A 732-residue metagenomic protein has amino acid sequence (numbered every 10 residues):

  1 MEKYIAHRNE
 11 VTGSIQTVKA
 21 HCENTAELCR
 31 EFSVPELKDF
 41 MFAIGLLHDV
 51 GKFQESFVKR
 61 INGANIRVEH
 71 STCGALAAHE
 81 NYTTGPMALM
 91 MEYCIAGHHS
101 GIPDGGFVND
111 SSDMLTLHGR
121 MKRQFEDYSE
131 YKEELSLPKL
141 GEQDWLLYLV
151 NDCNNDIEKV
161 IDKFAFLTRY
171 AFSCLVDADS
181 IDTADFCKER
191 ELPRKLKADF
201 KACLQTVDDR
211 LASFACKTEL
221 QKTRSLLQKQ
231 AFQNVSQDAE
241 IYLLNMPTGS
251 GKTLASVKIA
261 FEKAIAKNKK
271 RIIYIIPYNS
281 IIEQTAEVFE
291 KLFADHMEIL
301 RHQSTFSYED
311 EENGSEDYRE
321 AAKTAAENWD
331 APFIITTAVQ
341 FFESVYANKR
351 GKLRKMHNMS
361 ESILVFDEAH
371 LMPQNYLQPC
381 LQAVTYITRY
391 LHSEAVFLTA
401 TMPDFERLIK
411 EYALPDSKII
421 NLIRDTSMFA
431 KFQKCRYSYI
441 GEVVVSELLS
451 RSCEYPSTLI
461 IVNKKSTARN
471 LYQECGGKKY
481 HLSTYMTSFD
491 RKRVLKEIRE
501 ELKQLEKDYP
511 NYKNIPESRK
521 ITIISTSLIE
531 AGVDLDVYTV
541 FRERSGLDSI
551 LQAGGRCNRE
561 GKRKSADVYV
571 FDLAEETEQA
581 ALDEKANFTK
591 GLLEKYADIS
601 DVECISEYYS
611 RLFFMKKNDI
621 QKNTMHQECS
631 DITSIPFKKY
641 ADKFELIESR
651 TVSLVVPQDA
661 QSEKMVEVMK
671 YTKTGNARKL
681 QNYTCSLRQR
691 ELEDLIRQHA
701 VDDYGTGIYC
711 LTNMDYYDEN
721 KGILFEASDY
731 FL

Functional and structural regions predicted by a protein language model:
E2-S14, V18-T206: Accessory nucleic-acid engagement/destabilization modules that flank
H7-T12, L300-E316, N463-S466, K479-R499 (+1 more regions): Conserved helicase motor
H21, R210-N245: Conserved pre-motif I regulatory segment
M87, M91, T388, S446-Y455 (+7 more regions): C-terminal helicase lobe and adjacent C-terminal extensions/tails of nucleic-acid helicase motors
D238-F261: Walker A/P-loop
F261, N268-F293, Q303-F306, D404: Conserved Walker A/P-loop ATP-binding site and its immediately adjacent core in helicase/helicase-like ATPase domains
D295-Y346: Inter-Walker segment of RecA-like/P-loop motor cores
L398-E454: Interdomain hinge/linker at the junction between the two RecA-like core domains of SF2 helicases
